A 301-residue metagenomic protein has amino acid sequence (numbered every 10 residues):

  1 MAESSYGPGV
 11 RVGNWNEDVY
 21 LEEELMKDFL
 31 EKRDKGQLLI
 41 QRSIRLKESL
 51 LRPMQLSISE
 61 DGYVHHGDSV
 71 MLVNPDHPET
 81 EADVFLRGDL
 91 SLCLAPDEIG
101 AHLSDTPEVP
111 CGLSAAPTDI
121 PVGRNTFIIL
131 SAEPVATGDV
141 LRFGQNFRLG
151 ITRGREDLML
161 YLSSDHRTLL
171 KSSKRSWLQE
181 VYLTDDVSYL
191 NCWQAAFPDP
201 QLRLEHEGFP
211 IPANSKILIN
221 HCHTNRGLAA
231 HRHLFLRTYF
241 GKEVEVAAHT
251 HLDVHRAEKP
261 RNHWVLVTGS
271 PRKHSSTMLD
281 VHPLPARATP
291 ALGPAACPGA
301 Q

Functional and structural regions predicted by a protein language model:
M1-Q301: Lectin-like carbohydrate-binding module/patch detector with strong preference for beta-trefoil
